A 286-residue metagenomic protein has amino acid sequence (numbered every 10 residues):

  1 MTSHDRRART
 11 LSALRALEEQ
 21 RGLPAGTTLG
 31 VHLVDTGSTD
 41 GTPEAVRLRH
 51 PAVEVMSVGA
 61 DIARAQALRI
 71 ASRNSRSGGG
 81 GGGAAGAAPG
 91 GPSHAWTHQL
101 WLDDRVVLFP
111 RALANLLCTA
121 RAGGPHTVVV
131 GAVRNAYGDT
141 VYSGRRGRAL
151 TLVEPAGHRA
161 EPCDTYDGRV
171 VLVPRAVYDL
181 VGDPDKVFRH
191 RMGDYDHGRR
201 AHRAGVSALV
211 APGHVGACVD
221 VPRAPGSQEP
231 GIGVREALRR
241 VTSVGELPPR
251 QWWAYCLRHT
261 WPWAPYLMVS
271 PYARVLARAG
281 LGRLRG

Functional and structural regions predicted by a protein language model:
R6-Q20: Short, well-formed alpha-helical segments that are part of the catalytic scaffolds of diverse glycosyltransferases
D35-E44: A conserved acidic beta->alpha catalytic loop
V58-G79, G86-G91: Glycine-rich, basic loop-to-helix element that forms the pyrophosphate-binding segment of sugar-nucleotide handling
H94-V107: Short beta-strand-to-loop acidic/aromatic patch adjacent to the donor-nucleotide binding site
V107-S143: Conserved donor NDP-sugar-binding/catalytic core segment of glycosyltransferases
L152-V173, R240: A recurrent flexible, glycine/aromatic-enriched loop bordering the glycosyltransferase active site that acts as
D179-G216: Donor nucleotide-sugar recognition loop
R223-G286: Non-catalytic, C-terminal membrane-associated alpha-helical segments of glycosyltransferases
